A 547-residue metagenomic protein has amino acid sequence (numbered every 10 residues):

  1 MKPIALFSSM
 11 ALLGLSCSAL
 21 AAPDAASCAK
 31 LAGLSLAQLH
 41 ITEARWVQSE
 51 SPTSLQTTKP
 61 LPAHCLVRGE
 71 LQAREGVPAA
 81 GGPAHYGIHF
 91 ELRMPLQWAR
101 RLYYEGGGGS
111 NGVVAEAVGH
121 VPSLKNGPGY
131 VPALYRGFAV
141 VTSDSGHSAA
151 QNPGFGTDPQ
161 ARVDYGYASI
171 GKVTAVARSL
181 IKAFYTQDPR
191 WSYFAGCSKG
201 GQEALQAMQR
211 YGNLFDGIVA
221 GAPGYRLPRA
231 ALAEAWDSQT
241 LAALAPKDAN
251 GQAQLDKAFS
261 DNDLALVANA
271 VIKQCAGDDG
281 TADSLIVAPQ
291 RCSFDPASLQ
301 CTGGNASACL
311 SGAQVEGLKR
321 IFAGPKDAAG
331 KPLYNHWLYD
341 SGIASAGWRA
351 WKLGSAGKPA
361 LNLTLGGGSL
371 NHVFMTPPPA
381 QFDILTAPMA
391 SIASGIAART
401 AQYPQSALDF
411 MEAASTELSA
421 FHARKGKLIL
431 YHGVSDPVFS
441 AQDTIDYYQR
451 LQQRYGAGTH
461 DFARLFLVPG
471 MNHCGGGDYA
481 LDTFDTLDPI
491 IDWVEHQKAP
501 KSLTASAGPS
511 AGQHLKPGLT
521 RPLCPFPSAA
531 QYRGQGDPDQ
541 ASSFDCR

Functional and structural regions predicted by a protein language model:
S16-S18: N-terminal signal peptide c-region/cleavage motif recognized by signal peptidases
A21-R101, V114-H120, N126-P128, A268 (+5 more regions): Catalytic-loop region of hydrolases
V77-G82, V114-V121, Q151-G156, Q160 (+9 more regions): Short, solvent-exposed loop/turn and secondary-structure capping segments
A99, G108-P189, L232-A233, L241 (+3 more regions): Cap/lid segment of the alpha/beta-hydrolase catalytic domain
Q187-S198: Alpha/beta-hydrolase fold nucleophile elbow
G196-Q206: Glycine-rich nucleophile elbow surrounding the catalytic serine of serine-hydrolase chemistry
Q206-M208, N213-A328: A catalytic-pocket lid/entrance helix-loop region that shapes and gates access to the active site across common
L430-H432: Short beta-strand/loop motif that positions the catalytic acidic residue of the alpha/beta-hydrolase fold
